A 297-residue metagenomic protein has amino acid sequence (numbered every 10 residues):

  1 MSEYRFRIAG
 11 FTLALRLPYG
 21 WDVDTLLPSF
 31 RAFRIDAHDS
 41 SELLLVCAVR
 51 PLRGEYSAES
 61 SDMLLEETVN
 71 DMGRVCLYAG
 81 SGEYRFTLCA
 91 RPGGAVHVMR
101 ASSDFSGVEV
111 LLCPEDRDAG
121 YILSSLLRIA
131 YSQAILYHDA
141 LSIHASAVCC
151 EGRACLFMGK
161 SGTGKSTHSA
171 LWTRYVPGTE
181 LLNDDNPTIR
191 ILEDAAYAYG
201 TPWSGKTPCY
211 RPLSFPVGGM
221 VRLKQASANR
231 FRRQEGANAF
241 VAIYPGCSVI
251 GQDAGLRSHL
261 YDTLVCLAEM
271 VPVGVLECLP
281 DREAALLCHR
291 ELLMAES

Functional and structural regions predicted by a protein language model:
M1-L156, S161, L171-E180, T188-S297: A noncatalytic interaction/capping subdomain that flanks phosphate/NTP-handling catalytic cores
K165: Conserved lysine of the Walker
H168: Hydrophobic positions on the alpha1 helix immediately C-terminal to the Walker A/P-loop
